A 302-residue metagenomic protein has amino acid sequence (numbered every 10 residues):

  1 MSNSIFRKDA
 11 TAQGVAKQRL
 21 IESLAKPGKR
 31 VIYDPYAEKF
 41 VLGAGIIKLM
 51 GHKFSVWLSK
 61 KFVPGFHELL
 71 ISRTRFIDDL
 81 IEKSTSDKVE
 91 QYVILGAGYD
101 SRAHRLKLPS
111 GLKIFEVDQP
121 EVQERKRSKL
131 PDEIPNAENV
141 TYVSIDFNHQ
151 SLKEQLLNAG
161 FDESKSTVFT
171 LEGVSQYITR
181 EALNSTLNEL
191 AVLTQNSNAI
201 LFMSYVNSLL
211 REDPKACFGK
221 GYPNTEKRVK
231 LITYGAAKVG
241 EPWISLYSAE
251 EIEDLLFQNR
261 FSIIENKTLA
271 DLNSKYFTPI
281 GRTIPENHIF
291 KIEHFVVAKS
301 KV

Functional and structural regions predicted by a protein language model:
M1-V93, Y99-V143, E163: Rossmann-like AdoMet
K8-D9, I46, L210-V302: Rossmann-like AdoMet/SAM-dependent catalytic core
Q91-L95, E116, T170, I200-S204 (+1 more regions): A structural signal for short, well-ordered beta-strand segments and their strand-loop junctions that often border
V140, S151-E154, Y177-N196: A short, conserved alpha-helix within the catalytic core of class I
D146-Q150: Conserved SAM/SAH-binding loop
A159-A182, L190: A short SAM/SAH-binding and catalytic strip from SAM-dependent methyltransferases
V168, L190-L209: Conserved beta-strand signature within the Rossmann-like core of class I S-adenosyl-L-methionine
